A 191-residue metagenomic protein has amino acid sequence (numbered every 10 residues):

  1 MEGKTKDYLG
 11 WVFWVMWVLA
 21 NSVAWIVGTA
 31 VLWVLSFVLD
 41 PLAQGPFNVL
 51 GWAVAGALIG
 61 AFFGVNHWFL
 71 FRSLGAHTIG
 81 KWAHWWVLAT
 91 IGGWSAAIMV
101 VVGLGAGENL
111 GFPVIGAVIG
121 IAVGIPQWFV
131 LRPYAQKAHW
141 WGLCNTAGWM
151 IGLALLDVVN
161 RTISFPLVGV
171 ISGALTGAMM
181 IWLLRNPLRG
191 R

Functional and structural regions predicted by a protein language model:
M1-R191: Juxtamembrane/disordered regions of integral membrane proteins
